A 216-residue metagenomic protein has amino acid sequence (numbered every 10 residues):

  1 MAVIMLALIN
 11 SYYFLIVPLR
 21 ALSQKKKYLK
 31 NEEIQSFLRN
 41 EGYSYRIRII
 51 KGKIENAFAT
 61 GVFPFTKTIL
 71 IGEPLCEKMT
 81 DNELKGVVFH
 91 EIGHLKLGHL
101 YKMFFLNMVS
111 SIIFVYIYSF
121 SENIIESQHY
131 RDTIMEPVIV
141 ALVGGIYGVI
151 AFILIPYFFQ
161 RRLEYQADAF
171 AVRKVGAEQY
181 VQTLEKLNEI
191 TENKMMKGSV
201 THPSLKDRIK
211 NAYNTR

Functional and structural regions predicted by a protein language model:
M1, A7-N107, V115-Y116, I125-Q128 (+1 more regions): Polar-ligand-bearing catalytic/cofactor-coordination segments of membrane-embedded or membrane-tethered inner-membrane
A2-L8, M135-I146: Small-residue-enriched core segments of transmembrane alpha-helices in multipass membrane transport and channel
F105, V109-I117, S121, I146 (+1 more regions): Hydrophobic, lipid-facing residues on alpha-helical transmembrane segments of integral membrane proteins
F120-L142: Membrane-interfacial helix-loop-helix connectors in multipass membrane proteins
A141-Y157: Hydrophobic alpha-helical transmembrane segments of polytopic membrane proteins
